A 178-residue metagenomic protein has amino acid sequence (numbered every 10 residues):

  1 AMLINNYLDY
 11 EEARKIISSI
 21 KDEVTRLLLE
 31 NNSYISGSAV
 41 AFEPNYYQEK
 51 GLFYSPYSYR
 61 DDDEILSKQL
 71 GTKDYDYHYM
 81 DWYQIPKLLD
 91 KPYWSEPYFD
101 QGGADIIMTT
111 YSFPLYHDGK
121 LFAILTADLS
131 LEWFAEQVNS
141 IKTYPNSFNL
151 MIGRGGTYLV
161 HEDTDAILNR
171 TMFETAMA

Functional and structural regions predicted by a protein language model:
A1-R26, E30, Y34-S36, M108: Juxtamembrane extracytoplasmic/periplasmic/luminal helical "stalk" adjacent to the first N-terminal
L8-A13, Q69-K73, I124: Second-shell loop/turn segments in exported
K21-T25, M80-Y83, S112, L131 (+1 more regions): Extracytoplasmic/secreted envelope proteins and their assembly/folding machinery, especially bacterial periplasmic
L29-D105, T157-M177: Extracellular/periplasmic ligand-sensing ectodomains of membrane signal-transduction proteins
Y54, T110-Y111, N146-F148: Short loop/turn microsegments at loop-to-beta-strand junctions
G103-K142, G153, V160: Conserved beta-strands of PAS-like sensory domains
E132-A178: Intrinsic low-complexity, intrinsically disordered coil/linker regions enriched in small/polar and charged residues
